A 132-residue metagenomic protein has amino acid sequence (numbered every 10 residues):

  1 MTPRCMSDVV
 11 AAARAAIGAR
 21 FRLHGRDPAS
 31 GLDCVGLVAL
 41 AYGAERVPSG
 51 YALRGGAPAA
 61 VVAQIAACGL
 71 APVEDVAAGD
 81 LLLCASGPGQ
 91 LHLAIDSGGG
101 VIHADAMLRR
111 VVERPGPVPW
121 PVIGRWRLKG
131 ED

Functional and structural regions predicted by a protein language model:
M1-R20, P115-D132: Non-catalytic ligand/cofactor/substrate-binding and regulatory segments of enzyme domains
T2-C5, V10, V47-G116: ...with weaker cross-activation on analogous glycine-rich loops/strands in unrelated enzymes
I17, P28, V47: Glycine-rich, flexible loop/turn motifs
R20-L23, P72: Short secondary-structure junctions and interdomain/linker hinges
R22-R26, S49-G50: Conserved short-loop catalytic and cofactor-binding motifs
G25-A44: Active-site nucleophilic cysteine motif
P28, L108, D132: Residue-level detector of flexible, active-site-proximal loop/helix-junction positions within diverse enzyme catalytic
